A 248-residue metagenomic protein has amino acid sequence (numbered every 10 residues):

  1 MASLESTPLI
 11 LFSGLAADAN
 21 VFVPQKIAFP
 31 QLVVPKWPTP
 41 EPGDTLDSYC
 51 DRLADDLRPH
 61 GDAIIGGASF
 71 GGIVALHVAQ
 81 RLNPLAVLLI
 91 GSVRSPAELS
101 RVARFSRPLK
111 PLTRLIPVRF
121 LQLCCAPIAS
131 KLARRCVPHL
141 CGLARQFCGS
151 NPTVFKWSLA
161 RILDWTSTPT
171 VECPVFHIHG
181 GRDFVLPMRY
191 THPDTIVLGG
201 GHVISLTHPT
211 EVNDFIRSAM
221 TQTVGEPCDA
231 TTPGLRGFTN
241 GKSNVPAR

Functional and structural regions predicted by a protein language model:
L4-G61, L109-V118: Active-site catalytic motif of lipid deacylating hydrolases and related acyltransferases
T39-P40, R182, L198-V203: Histidine-bearing beta->alpha loop at or near hydrolase active sites
I65-G67, I90: Short beta-strand immediately N-terminal to the catalytic nucleophile in serine-hydrolase-like folds
G67-G71, A75: Gly/Ala-rich beta-loop-alpha elbow adjacent to hydrolase catalytic centers
N83-P117: Flexible "cap/lid" loop of the alpha/beta hydrolase fold
R119-T168: Conserved alpha/beta-hydrolase catalytic His-Asp/Glu region
H177-H179, D183: Short beta-strand/loop motif that positions the catalytic acidic residue of the alpha/beta-hydrolase fold
G200-F215, D229-G234: Catalytic histidine-centered segment of alpha/beta-hydrolase-like enzymes
